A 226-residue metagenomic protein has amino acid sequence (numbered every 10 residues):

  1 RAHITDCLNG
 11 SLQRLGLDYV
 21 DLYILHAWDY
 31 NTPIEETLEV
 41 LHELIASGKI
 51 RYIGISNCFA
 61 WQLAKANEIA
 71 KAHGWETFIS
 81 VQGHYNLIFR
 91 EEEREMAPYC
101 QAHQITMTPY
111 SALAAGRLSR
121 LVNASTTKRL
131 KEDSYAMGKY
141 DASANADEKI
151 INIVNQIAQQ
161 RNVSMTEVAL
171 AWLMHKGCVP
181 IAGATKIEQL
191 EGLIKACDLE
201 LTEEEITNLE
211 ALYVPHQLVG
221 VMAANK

Functional and structural regions predicted by a protein language model:
R1, A70-G74, A97-Y99, A124-R129 (+1 more regions): Short, hinge-like loop/turn segments at secondary-structure boundaries
R1-E91, E95, A102: Glycine/proline-rich, positively charged, aromatic-decorated active-site loop/lid region on the catalytic face
S11, V20, P33, I53 (+7 more regions): Conserved, mostly hydrophobic/aromatic
I45, A112, A142-L199: Conserved short secondary-structure transition element at the edge of the structured enzyme core that lines
R51-Y52, T106, S164, V179: Proline-centered loop/turn at the N-terminus of a beta-strand
F59, Y85-F89, S111-L118, W172: Glycine-rich beta-alpha junction loops
Y99-Q156, K176-V179, G220-K226: Glycine-rich, positively charged active-site loop/lid region within alpha/beta enzyme cores that binds and organizes
G183, I187-E200, E205-A211, G220-K226: C-terminal amphipathic alpha-helical "assembly" element that mediates oligomerization/partner interfaces or acts as
